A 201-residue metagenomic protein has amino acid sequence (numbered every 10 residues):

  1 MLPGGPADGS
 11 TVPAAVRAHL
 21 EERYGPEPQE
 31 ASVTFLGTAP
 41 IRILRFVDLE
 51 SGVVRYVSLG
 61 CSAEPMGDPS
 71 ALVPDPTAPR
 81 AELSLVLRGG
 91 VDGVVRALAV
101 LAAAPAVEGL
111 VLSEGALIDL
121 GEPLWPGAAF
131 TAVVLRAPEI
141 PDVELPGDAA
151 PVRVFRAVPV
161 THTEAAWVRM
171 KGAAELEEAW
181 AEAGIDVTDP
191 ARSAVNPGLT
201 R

Functional and structural regions predicted by a protein language model:
M1-R80, S84-R201: Acidic, proline/glycine-rich low-complexity IDRs
